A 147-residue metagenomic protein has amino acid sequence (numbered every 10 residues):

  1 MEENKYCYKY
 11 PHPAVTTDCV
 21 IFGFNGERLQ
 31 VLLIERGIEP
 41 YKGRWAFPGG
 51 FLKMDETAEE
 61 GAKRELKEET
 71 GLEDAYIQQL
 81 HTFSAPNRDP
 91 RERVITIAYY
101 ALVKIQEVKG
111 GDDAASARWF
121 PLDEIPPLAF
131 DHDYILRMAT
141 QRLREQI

Functional and structural regions predicted by a protein language model:
E2-A46, E59, D74: N-terminal strand-loop-strand
V20-F22, Y99-Y100, R118: Conserved hydrophobic/aromatic positions in well-ordered beta-strands
F24-G26, G37, L102-E107, D123: Short loop segments at secondary-structure junctions
F47-Q79, Y99: The catalytic Nudix box helix
L80-S84: Generic short beta-strand segments
A85-V108, A139-T140: Active-site-adjacent beta-strand/loop module that shapes the phosphate/pyrophosphate-binding cleft
V108-L143: NUDIX/MutT-family hydrolases
I147: A conserved mid-domain beta-alpha-beta active-site/ligand-binding segment of alpha/beta enzyme cores
